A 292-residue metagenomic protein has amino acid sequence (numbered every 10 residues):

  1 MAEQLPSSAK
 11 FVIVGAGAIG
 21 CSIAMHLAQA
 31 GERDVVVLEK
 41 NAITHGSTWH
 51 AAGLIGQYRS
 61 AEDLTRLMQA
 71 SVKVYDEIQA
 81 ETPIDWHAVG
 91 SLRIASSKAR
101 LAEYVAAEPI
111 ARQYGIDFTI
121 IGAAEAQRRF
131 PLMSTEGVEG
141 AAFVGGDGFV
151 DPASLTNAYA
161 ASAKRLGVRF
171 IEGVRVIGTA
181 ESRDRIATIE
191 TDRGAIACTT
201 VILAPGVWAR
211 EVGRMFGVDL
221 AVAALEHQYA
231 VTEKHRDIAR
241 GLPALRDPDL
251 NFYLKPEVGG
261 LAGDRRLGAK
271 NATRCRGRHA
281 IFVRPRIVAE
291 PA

Functional and structural regions predicted by a protein language model:
E3-I19, V36: Beta1/beta-strand and adjacent pyrophosphate-binding region of the FAD-binding site in flavoprotein oxidoreductases
A16-G17, K40, P205: Glycine-rich Rossmann-fold phosphate-binding loop(s) that bind the pyrophosphate of adenine dinucleotide cofactors
C21, N157, R210: Residues forming the Rossmann-fold NAD(P)(H) cofactor-binding site
A28-W49: Glycine-rich FAD pyrophosphate-binding loop
A52-R129, N251-L254, V258-G259: Dinucleotide-binding Rossmann-like beta1-alpha1 core, especially the glycine-rich loop that anchors the ADP
A142-T200: Helical element adjacent to the flavin cofactor pocket in flavoenzyme catalytic cores
T191, A195-A244: Central helical "cap/lid" subdomain
V218-D219, K234-A292: Active-site lid/adjacent beta-loop-alpha segment flanking the redox-cofactor pocket in flavoenzymes
